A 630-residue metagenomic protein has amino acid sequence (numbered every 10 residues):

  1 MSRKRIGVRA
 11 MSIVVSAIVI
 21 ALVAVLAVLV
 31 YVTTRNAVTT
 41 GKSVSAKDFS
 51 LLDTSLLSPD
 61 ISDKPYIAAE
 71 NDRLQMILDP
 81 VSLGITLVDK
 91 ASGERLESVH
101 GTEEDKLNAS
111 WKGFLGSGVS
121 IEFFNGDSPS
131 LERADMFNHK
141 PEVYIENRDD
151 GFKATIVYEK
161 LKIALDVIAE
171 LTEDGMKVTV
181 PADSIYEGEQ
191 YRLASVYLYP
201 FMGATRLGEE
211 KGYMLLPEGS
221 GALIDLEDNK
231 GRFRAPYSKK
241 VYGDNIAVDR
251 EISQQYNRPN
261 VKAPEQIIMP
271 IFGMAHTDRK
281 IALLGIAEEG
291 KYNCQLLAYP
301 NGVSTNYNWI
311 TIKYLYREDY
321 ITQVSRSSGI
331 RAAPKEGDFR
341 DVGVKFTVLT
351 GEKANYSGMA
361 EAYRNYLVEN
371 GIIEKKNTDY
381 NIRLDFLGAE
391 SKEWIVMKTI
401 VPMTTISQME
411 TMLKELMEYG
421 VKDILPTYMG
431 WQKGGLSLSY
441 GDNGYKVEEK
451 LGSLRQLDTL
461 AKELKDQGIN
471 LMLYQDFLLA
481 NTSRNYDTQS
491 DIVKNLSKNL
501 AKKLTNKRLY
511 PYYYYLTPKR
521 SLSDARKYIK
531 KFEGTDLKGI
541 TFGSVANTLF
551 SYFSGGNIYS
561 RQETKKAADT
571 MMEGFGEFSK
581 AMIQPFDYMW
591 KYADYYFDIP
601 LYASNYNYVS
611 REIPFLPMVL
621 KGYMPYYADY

Functional and structural regions predicted by a protein language model:
M1-P65, R73, L416: Gram-positive cell-envelope targeting signals
K4-V8, M359, Y363, L496 (+2 more regions): Charged, low-complexity, helix-prone segments enriched in Lys/Glu/Asp/Gln
A68-P402, E410-I424: Carbohydrate-recognition beta-sandwich/jelly-roll modules in extracellular/periplasmic carbohydrate-active proteins
I400-I406, L454, F578: Conserved aromatic
P402-E415, S521-E533: Short, acidic/polar
D423-Y630: Aromatic- and carboxylate-enriched substrate-binding clefts and catalytic-loop regions of carbohydrate-active enzymes
